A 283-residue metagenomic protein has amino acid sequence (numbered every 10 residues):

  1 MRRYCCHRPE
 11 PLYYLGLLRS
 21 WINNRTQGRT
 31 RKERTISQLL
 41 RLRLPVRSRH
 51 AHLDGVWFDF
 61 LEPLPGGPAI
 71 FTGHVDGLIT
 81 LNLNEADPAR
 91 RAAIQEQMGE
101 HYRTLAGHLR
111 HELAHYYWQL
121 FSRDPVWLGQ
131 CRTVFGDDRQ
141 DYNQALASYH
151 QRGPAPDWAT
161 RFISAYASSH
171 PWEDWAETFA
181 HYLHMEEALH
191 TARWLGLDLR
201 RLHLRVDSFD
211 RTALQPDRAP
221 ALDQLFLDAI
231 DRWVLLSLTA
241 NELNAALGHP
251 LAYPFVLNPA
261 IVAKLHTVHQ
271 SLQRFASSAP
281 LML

Functional and structural regions predicted by a protein language model:
M1-R19: Cys/His-rich short segments
G16-R19, N23-P88: Auxiliary, metal-adjacent structural segments of Zn-dependent hydrolase domains
Q27, R31, Y102, A106 (+3 more regions): Hydrophobic (often cysteine-bearing) scaffold residues that line and stabilize catalytic clefts of nucleotide/cofactor
I70-E96, D124, N143-W158: A short mid-domain helix/strand-loop element embedded in enzyme catalytic domains that forms or borders the active-site
A89-L109: Short pre-active-site segment immediately N-terminal to the catalytic Zn-binding motif
H108, E112-L120: Catalytic glutamate of the conserved HExxH
W118-W175, F179-L189: Post-HExxH zinc-binding segment in Zn-dependent metallohydrolases
A167-L283: Pan-zinc metallopeptidase signature
